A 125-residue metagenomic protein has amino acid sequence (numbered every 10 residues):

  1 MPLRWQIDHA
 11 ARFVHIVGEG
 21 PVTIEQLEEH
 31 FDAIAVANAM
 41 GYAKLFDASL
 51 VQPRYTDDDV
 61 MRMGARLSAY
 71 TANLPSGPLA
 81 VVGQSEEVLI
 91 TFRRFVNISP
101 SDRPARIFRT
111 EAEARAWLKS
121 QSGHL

Functional and structural regions predicted by a protein language model:
M1-L125: Amphipathic, Lys/Arg-enriched alpha-helical "gate/interface" segment within cytosolic domains that mediates
